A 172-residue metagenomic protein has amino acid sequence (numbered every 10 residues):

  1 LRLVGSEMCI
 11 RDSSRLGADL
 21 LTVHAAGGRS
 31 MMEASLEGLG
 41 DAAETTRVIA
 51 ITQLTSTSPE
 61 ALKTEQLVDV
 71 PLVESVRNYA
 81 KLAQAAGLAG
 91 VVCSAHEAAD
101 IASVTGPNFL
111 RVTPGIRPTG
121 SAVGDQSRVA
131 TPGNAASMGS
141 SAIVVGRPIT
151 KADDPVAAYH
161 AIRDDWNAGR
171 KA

Functional and structural regions predicted by a protein language model:
L1-G5, C9-I10: Single conserved hydrophobic/aromatic residue that forms the stacking wall/gate of nucleotide- or nucleobase-binding
S6-E7, T52-L54, S94-A95, T113-S127 (+1 more regions): Glycine-rich beta-to-alpha transition loops that act as phosphate-gripper elements at the mouths of alpha/beta enzyme
R11-L16, E37, D41-T46, P59-G106 (+1 more regions): Alpha/beta enzyme core
L16-G28, P118-T119, D125-A158: Glycine-rich phosphate-binding active-site loops on the catalytic face of alpha/beta enzymes
L20-L36, A43-T57: Glycine-rich, small/polar surface segments that engage phosphate groups of diverse ligands
L21-V23, V48-T52, V91-C93, L110-P118 (+1 more regions): Hydrophobic faces of well-ordered beta-strands that scaffold small-molecule active sites in alpha/beta enzyme cores
S30-M32, S56-A61, D100-A102, G120-S121: Short acidic/glycine-rich loop or secondary-structure boundary segments that cap or lie
M32-G38, A136, I149-A172: C-terminal helical cap(s) of enzyme catalytic domains, especially alpha/beta-barrels
